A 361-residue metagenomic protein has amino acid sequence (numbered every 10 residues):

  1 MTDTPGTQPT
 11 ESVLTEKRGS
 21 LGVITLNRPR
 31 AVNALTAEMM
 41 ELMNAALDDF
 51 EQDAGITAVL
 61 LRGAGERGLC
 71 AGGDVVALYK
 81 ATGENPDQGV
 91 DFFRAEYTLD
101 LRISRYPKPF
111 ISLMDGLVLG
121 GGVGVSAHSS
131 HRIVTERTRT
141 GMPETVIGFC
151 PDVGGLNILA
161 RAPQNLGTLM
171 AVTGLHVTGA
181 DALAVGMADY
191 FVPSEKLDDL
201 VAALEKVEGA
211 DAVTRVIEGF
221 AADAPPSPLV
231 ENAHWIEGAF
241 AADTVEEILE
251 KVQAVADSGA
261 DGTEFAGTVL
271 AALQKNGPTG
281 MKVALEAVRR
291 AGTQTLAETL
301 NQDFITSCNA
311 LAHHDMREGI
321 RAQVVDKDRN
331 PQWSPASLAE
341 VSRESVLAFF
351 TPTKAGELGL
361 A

Functional and structural regions predicted by a protein language model:
M1-R62, D87, L101, G359-A361: Conserved CoA-thioester-binding segment of acyl-CoA-metabolizing enzymes
L61, D74, V125-S126, D181-A182 (+2 more regions): Hydrophobic/aromatic residues within transmembrane alpha-helices of multi-pass small-molecule transporters
G63-A95, G148: Glycine- (often His-adjacent) and acidic-residue-rich active-site loop that binds/positions the CoA thioester
V90, Y97, G120, H176 (+2 more regions): Glycine-rich phosphate-binding loop at the start of an alpha helix
I103-I147, L169-M170, G174-L175, G179: Glycine-rich beta-to-alpha active-site loop
G154-A212: Contiguous mid-protein beta-loop-alpha structural module that forms a pocket-lining wall or clamp of enzyme active
V192-N276: Amphipathic alpha-helical blocks and their helix-capping loop/short-beta junctions
V252-G267, L273-A361: Long, low-complexity C-terminal extensions of enzymes
